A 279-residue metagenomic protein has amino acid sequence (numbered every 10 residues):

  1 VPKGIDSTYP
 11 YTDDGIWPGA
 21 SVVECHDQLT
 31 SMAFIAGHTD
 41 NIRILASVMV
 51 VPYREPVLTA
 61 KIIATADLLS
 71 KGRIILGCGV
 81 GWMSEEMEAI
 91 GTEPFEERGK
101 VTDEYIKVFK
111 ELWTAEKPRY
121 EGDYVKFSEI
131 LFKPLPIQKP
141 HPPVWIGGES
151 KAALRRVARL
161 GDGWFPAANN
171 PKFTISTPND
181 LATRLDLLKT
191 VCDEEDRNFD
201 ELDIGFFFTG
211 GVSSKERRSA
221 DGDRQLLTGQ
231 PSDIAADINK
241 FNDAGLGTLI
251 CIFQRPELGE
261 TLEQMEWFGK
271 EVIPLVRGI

Functional and structural regions predicted by a protein language model:
V1-I279: Active-site-adjacent structural elements that line small-molecule/cofactor binding pockets in enzymes
